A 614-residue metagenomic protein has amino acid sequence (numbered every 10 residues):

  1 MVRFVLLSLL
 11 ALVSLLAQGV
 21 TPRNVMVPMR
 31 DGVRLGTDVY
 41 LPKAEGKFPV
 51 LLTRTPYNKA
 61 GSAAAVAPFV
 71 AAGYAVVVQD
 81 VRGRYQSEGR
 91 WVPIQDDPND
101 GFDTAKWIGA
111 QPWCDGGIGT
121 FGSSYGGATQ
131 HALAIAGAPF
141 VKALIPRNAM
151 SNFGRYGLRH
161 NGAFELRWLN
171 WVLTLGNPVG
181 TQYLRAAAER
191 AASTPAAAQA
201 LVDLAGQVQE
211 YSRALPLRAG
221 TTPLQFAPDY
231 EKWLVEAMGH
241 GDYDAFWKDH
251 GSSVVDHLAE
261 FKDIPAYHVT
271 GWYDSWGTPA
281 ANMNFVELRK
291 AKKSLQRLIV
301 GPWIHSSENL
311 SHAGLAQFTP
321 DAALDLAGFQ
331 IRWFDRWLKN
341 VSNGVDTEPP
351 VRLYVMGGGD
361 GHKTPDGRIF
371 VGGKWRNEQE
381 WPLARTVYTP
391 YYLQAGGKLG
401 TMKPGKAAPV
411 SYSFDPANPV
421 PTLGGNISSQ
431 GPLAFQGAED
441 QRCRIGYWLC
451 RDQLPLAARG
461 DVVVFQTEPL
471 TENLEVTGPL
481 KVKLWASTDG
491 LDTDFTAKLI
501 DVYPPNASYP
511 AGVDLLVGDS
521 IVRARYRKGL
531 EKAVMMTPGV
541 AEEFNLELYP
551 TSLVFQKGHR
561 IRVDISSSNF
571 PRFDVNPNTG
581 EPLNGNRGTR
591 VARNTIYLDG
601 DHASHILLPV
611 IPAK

Functional and structural regions predicted by a protein language model:
Q18-G46, Q466-E472, W485-A486, M536: N-terminal cap/lid segment of alpha/beta-hydrolase-fold proteins
P42-A110, S151, G157-E165, N309-F318 (+5 more regions): Cap/lid segment of the alpha/beta-hydrolase catalytic domain
A71, I135-F261: Accessory cap/linker subdomain of secreted extracellular hydrolases
P112-Y125: Alpha/beta-hydrolase fold nucleophile elbow
A192-T221, L315-K614: C-terminal, loop-rich substrate-recognition/catalytic regions characterized by aromatic stacking residues
H268-T270: Short beta-strand/loop motif that positions the catalytic acidic residue of the alpha/beta-hydrolase fold
S275-N282: Conserved alpha/beta-hydrolase "acid-adjacent" motif
R289-H312: Catalytic histidine neighborhood in serine/cysteine hydrolases with alpha/beta-hydrolase-type architecture
